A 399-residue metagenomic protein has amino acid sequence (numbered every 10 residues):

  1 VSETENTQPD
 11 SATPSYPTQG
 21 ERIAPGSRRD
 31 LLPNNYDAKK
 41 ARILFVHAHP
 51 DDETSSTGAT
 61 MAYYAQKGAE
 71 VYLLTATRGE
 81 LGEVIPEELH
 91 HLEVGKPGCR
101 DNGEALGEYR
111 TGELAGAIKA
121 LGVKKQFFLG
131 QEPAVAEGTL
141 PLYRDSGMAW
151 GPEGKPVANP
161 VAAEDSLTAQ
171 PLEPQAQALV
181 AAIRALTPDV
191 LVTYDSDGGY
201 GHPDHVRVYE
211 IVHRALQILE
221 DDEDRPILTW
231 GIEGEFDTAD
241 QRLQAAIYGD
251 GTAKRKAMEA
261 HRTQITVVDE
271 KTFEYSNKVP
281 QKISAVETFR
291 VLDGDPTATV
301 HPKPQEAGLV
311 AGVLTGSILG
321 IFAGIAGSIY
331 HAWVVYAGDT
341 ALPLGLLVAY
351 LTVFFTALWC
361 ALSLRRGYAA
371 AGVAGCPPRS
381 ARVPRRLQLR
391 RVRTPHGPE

Functional and structural regions predicted by a protein language model:
S2-L186, H213-D222, K278, T288-F289 (+1 more regions): Active-site rim/loop-helix segments in enzyme catalytic domains that contact anionic ligands
D145-P152, P156-P160, K303-A326: Alpha-helical transmembrane segments and their cytosolic membrane-interface
Q217-Q241: Short, flexible loop segments at boundaries between secondary-structure elements
E233-G234, Y368-A381: Central hydrophobic cores of alpha-helical transmembrane segments in multi-pass integral membrane proteins
F236-N277: A conserved mid-domain beta-alpha-beta active-site/ligand-binding segment of alpha/beta enzyme cores
I325-L347, S380-P398: Membrane interfacial helix motifs at helix-loop boundaries and amphipathic/re-entrant anchors
G345-T356: Hydrophobic alpha-helical segments embedded in the membrane of multi-pass proteins
L358-A371: Membrane-helix interface "capping/anchor" motifs
